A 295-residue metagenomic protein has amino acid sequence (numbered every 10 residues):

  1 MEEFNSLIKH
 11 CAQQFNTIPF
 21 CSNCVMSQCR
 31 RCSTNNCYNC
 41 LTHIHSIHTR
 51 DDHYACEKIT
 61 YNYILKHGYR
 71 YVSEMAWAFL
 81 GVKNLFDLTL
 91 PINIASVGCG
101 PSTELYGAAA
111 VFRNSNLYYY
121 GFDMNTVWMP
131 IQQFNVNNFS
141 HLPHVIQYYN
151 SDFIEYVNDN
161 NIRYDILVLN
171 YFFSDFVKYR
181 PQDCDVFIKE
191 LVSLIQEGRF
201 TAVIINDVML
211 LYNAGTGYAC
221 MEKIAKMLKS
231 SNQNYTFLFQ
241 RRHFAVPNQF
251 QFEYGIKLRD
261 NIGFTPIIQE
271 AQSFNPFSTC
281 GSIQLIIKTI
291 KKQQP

Functional and structural regions predicted by a protein language model:
M1-H45: N-terminal auxiliary segments of SAM/dcSAM-dependent transferases
E2-N16, Y149-P295: Domain-level detector for long C-terminal conserved domains
H48-F86: Class I SAM-dependent methyltransferase Rossmann-like catalytic core, especially the SAM/SAH-binding loop
L90-G100: Conserved class I S-adenosyl-L-methionine
P101-N114: Conserved SAM-binding loop of SAM-dependent methyltransferases across substrates and taxa, primarily the Class I
Y118-D123: Conserved SAM-binding motif I beta-strand of class I
N125-V127: Conserved SAM/SAH-binding beta-strand->alpha-helix loop
Q132-Q133: Conserved SAM-binding loop
